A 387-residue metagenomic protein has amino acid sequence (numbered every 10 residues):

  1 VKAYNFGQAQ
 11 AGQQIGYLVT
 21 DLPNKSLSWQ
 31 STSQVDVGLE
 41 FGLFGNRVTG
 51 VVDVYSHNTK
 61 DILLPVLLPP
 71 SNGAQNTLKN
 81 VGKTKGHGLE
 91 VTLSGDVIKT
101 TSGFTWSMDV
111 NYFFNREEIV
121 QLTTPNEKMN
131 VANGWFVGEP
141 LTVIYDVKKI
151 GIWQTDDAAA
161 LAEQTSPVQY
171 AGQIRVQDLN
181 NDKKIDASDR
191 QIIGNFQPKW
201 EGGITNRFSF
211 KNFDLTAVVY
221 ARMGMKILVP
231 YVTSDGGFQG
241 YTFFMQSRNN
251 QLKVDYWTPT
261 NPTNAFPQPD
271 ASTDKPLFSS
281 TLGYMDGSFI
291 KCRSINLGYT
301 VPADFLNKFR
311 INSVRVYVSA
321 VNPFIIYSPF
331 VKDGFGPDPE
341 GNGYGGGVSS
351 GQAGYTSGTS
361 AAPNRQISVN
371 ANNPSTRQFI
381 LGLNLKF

Functional and structural regions predicted by a protein language model:
V1-D146, S279, Y284-F387: Extracellular/periplasmic, surface-exposed regions of secreted and cell-surface proteins
V1-L22, W135-I193, F244-T281, Y344-V369: Flexible glycine-rich, low-complexity coil/linker segments exposed to the extracellular/periplasmic environment
G38, D186-D189, E201-I204: Short, hydrophobic/aromatic alpha-helical segments in well-folded domains
L43, Q197-P198, P262-A271, P302 (+1 more regions): Proline-rich low-complexity regions
Y55-K60, P69-S71, A221-M225, V232-G236: Active/binding-pocket-proximal capping segment
G82-P198, S209, Y220-M225, V229-Y231: Gram-negative outer-membrane beta-barrel transporters
K199-G224, S280-A303: C-terminal substrate/ligand-recognition segments
Y231-T233, G237, T242-M245: C-terminal, non-catalytic macromolecule-binding modules
